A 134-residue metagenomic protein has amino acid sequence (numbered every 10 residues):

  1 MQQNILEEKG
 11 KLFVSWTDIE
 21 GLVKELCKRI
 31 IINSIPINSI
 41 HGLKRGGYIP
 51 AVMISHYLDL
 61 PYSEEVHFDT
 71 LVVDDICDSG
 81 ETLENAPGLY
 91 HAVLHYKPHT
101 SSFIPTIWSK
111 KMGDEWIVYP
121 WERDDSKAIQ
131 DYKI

Functional and structural regions predicted by a protein language model:
M1-I134: PRPP-associated nucleotide enzymes
